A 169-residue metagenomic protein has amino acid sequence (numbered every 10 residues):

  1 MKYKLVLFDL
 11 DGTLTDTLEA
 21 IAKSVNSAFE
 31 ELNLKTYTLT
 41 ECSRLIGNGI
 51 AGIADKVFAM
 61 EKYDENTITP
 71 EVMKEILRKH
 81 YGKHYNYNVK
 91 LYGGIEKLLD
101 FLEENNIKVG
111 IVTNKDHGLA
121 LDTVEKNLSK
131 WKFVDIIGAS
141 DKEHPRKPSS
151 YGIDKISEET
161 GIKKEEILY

Functional and structural regions predicted by a protein language model:
M1-R44, F58: Active-site neighborhood of HAD-like aspartate-dependent phosphohydrolases
K2, K83-I111, H117-E125, S150 (+1 more regions): Short, acidic loop-to-helix structural element flanking the phosphoryl-transfer center in phosphate-processing enzymes
D16, Y37, E41, L45 (+5 more regions): Residues at secondary-structure transition points
A22, N26, G47-D55, P70 (+4 more regions): An amphipathic alpha-helix signature
A28-F29, G49-E65, T123, I156-S157: Helix-loop "lid/cap" segments that line or gate small-molecule binding pockets
E30-T36, E61-I68, N105, L128-K132 (+1 more regions): Short helix-capping segments at alpha-helix termini
V57-K97: Metal-dependent phosphoesterase signature
Y87, D116-Y169: Substrate-recognition "cap/lid" segment bordering the active-site pocket of phosphatases
